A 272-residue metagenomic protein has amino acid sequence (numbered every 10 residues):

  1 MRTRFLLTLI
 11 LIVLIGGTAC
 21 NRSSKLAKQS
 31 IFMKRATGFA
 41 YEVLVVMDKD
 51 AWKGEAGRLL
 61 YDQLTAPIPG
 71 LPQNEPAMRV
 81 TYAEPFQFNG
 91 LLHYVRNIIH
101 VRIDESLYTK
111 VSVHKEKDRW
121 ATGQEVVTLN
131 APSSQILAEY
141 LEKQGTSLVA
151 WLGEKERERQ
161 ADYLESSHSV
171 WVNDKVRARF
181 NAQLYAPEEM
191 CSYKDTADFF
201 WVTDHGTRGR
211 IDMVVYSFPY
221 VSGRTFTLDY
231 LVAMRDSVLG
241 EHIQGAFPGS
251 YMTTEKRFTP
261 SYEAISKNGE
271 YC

Functional and structural regions predicted by a protein language model:
M1-R2: N-terminal secretory signal peptides that target proteins for export/translocation
F5-L14: Sec-dependent N-terminal signal peptides
G16-A19: C-terminal motif of bacterial Sec signal peptides marking the signal peptidase cleavage site
K25, P76-A77, A83-I136, G240-C272: Signature of long, low-cysteine stretches enriched in small and polar/charged residues
K25-M47, R102-S169: Solvent-exposed alpha-helical segments and adjacent loops that form catalytic or protein-interaction surfaces
K25-S30, T37, L44-D50, P187-Q244: Secretory pathway targeting signatures of secreted, lumenal, and periplasmic proteins
L26-E42, D50-K53, G57, D62-A66 (+2 more regions): N-terminal "mature-domain start" segment
E139-Y140, L148-Y220: Acidic/His-rich structured neighborhood in mature extracellular/periplasmic domains
